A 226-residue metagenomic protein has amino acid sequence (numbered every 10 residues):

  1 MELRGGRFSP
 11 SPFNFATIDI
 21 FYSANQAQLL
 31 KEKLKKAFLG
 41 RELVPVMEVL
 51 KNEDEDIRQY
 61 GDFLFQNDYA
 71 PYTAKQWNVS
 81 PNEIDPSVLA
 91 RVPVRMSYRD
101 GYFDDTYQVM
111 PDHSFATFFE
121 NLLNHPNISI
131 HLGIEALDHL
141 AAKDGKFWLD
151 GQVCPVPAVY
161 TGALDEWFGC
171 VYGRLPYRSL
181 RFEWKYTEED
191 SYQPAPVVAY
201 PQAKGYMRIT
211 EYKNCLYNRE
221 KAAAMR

Functional and structural regions predicted by a protein language model:
M1-G40: Dinucleotide-binding Rossmann-like beta1-alpha1 core, especially the glycine-rich loop that anchors the ADP
G6, D62, Y69, F115 (+3 more regions): Sparse, context-dependent recognition of short Cys/His-centered cofactor- or disulfide-binding micro-motifs
S9-F13, Y98, R219-K221: Short, flexible, solvent-exposed loop/turn segments with mixed acidic/basic and small polar residues
F13, I18-I20, A27, A74-W77 (+4 more regions): Short linear sequence elements within intrinsically disordered, low-complexity coil regions
Q26, K31-V156: Active-site/ligand-binding neighborhood in enzyme catalytic cores
L137-D144, W148-R226: Mid-domain catalytic core of redox enzymes that form a hydrophobic substrate pocket/lid adjacent to a catalytic redox
